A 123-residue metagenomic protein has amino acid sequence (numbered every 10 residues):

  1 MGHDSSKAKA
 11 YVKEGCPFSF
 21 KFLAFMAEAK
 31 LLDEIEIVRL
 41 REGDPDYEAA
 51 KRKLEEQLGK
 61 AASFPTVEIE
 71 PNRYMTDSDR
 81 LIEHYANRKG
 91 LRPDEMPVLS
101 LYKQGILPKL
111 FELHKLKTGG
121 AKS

Functional and structural regions predicted by a protein language model:
M1-R39, G43: Local sequence-structure signature of Cys/Sec-based thiol-disulfide redox active-site neighborhoods
E42-S123: Thiol/selenol-based redox catalytic cores and closely related redox-interacting motifs
